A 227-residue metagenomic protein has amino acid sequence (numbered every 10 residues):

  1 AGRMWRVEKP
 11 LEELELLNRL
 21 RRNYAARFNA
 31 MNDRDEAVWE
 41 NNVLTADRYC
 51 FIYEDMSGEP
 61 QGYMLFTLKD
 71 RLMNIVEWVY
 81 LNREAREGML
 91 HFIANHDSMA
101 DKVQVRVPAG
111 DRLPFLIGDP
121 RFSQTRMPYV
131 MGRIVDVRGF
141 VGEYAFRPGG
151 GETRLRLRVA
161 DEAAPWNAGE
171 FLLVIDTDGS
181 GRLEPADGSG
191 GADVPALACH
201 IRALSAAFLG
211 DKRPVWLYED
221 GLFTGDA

Functional and structural regions predicted by a protein language model:
G2-A227: Intrinsically disordered, low-complexity, positively biased terminal segments
